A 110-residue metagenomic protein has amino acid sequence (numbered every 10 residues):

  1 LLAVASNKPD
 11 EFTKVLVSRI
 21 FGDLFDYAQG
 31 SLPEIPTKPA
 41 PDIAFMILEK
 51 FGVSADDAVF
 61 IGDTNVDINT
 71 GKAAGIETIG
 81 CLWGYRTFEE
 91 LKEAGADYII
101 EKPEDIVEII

Functional and structural regions predicted by a protein language model:
S6-K8: Conserved phosphate-coupling serine/threonine residues in phosphotransfer and NTP-handling enzymes
D10, K14-I110: Asp-based, Mg2+/Mn2+-dependent phosphohydrolase catalytic module
